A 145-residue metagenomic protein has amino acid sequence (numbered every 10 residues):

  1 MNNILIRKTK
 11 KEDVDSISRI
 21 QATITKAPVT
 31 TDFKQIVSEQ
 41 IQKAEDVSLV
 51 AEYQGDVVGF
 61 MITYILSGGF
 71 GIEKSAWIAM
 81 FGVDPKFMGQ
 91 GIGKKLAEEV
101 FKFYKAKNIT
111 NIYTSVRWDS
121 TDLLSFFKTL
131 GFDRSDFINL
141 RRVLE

Functional and structural regions predicted by a protein language model:
I4, K11-E12, R19-E73, A79 (+2 more regions): Acetyl-CoA-dependent GNAT
F81-M88: A short, internal acetyl-CoA/4′-phosphopantetheine-binding micro-motif in the GNAT/acyltransferase core
G89-K102, T129: Conserved acetyl-CoA-binding loop-helix of GNAT-fold acetyltransferases
Y104-V116: Conserved GNAT acetyl-CoA-binding A-motif
T114-L123, E145: Conserved beta-strand-loop-alpha-helix junction that forms the acyl-donor binding cleft
K128-E145: Terminal substrate-recognition subdomain of acyl/acetyltransferases
